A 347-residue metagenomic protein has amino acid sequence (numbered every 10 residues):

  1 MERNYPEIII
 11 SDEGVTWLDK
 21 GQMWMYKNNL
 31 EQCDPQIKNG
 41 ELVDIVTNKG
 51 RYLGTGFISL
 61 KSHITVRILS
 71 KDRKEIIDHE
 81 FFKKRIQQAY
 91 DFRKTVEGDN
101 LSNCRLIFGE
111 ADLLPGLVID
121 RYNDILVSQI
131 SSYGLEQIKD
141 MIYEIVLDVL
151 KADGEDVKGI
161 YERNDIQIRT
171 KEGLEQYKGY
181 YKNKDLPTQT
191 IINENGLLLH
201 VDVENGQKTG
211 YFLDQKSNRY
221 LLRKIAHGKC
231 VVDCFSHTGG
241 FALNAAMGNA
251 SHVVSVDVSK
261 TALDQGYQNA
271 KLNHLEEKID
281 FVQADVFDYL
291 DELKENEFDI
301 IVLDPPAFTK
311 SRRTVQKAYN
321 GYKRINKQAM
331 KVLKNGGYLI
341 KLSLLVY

Functional and structural regions predicted by a protein language model:
M1-N123: Non-catalytic accessory regions of SAM-dependent methyltransferases
L53, L106-I107, Y180-N183, A246: Local beta-strand/beta-hairpin segments that build beta-sheet-rich folds
R67-I76, V127-K139: Short histidine-centered catalytic/ligand-binding loop motif
E80, K84, Q88-F92, K151-E172 (+2 more regions): A short, charged
G109-D120, K139-Y211, Y220: Non-catalytic substrate-recognition/targeting regions of SAM-dependent transferases
K184-Y347: Rossmann-like S-adenosyl-L-methionine
